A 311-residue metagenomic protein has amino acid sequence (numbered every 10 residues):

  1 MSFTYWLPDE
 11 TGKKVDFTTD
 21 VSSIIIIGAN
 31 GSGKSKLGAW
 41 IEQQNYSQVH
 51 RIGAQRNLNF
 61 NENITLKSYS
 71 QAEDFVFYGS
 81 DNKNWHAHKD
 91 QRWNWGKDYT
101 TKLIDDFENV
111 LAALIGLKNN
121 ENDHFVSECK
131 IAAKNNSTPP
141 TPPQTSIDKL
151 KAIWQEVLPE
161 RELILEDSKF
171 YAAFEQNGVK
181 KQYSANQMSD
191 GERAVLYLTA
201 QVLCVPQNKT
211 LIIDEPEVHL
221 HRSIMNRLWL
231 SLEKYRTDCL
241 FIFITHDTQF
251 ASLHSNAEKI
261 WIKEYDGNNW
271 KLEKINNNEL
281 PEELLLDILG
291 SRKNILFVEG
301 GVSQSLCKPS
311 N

Functional and structural regions predicted by a protein language model:
F3-D9, D81-R193, A200-T210: Extended helical coiled-coil dimerization/tether regions that scaffold and oligomerize large DNA-maintenance assemblies
I26: Hydrophobic anchor at the beta1->P-loop junction of P-loop NTPases
N30-G31: Walker A (P-loop) phosphate-binding loop of P-loop NTPases
K34: Conserved lysine of the Walker
L37-G38, I244: Post-Walker A alpha-helix
D214-P216: Walker B catalytic acidic pair
R227-L232: Conserved hydrophobic alpha-helix in the ABC-type ATPase nucleotide-binding domain
T248-N311: RecA-like P-loop NTPase motor core
